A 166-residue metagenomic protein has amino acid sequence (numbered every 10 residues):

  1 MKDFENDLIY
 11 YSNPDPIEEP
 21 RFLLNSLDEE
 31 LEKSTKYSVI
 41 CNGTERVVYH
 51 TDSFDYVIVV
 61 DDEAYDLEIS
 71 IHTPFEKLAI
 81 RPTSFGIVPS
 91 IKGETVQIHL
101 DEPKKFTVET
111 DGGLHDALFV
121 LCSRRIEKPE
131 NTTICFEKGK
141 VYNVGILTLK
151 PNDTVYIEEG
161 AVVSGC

Functional and structural regions predicted by a protein language model:
M1-C166: Extracellular/periplasmic carbohydrate-active domains that bind, remodel, or depolymerize complex polysaccharides
